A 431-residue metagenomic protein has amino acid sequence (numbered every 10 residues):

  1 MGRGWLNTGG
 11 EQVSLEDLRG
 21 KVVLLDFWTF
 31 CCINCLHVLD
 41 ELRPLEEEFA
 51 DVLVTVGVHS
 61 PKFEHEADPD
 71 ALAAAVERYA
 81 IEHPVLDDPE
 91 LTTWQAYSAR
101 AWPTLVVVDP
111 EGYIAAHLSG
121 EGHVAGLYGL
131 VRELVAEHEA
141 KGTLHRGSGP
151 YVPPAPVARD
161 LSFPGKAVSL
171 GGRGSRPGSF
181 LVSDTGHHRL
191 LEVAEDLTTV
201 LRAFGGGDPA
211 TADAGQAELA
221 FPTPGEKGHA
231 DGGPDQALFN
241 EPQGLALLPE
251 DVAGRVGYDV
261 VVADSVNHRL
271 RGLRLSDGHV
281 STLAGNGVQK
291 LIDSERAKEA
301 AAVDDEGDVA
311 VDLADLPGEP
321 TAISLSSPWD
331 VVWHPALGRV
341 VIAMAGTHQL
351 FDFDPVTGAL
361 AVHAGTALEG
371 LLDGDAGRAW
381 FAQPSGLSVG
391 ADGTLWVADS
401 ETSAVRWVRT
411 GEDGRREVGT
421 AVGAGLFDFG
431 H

Functional and structural regions predicted by a protein language model:
M1-L15: N-terminal "domain-start" segment that seeds a small globular fold
V13-L36, T55-V56: Short active-site neighborhood of thiol/selenol oxidoreductases, capturing the structured segment around
L36-R78, P89-T93: Structural microenvironment flanking redox-active thiols in thiol-disulfide oxidoreductases
A73-W102, V106-V108: Short, internal strand/loop/helix patches that form the active-site neighborhood or redox-interaction surface
D109-R176: Thiol-/selenol-based redox modules, centered on thioredoxin-like and closely related oxidoreductase domains
H145-G165, L197-G244, H279-W329, G346 (+2 more regions): Gly/Pro-rich loop segments of beta-rich domains
S169-P177, L247-V256, W333-L337, V389-D392: Residue-level detector of Asp-centered blade-edge/turn motifs that repeat once per structural unit in beta-propeller
F180-T185, V260-V266, H334, I342-G346 (+1 more regions): Conserved beta-strand positions in repeat-built beta-propeller and related beta-rich domains
